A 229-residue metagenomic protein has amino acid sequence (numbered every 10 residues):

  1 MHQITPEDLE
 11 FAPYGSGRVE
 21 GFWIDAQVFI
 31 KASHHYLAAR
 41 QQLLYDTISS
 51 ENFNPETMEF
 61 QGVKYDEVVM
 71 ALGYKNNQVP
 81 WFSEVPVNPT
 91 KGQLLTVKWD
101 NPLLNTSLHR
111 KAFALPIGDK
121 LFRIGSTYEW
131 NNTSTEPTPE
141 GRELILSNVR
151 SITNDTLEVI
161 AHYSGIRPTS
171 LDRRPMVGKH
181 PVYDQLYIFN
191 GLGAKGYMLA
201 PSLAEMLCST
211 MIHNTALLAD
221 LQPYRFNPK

Functional and structural regions predicted by a protein language model:
M1-A39: Flavin (FAD/FMN) cofactor-binding and adjacent substrate-gating region of FAD-dependent oxidoreductase domains
M1-P6, T106, N214-A219: A short alpha-helix-loop-beta-strand transition element characteristic of N-terminal alpha/beta dinucleotide-binding
H2, Q42-D46, E158-A161: General small-molecule cofactor/ligand-binding pocket signal
R40-Q42, L186: Short, conserved active-site loop motifs that form the nucleotide-linked donor/cofactor pocket
Q42-M58: A conserved short coil-to-beta-strand element within the FAD-binding core of flavoproteins
V63-K75, A204: Short hydrophobic core segments
L72-Q185: Active-site substrate-recognition segment that forms the wall of the catalytic cavity or substrate channel
A161-K229: C-terminal catalytic lobe of FAD-dependent flavoproteins
